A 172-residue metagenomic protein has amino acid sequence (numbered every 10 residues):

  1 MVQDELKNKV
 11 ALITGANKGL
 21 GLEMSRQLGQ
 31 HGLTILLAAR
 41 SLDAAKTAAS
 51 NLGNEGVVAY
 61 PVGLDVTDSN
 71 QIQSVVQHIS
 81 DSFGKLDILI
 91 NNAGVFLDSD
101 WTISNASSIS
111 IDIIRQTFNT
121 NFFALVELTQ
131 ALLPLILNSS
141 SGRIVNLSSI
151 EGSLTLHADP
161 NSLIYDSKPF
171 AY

Functional and structural regions predicted by a protein language model:
Q3-L36: Canonical Rossmann dinucleotide-binding motif of NAD(H)/NADP(H)-dependent dehydrogenases/reductases, specifically
L12, D87-I90, V145: N-terminal Rossmann-like NAD(P) cofactor-binding module of classical short-chain dehydrogenase/reductase
H31-T47: Conserved glycine-rich Rossmann-like NAD(P)H-binding loop of the short-chain dehydrogenase/reductase
L42, V62-V75, I111: The beta1-alpha1 cofactor-binding region of Rossmann-like NAD(H)/NADP(H)-dependent oxidoreductases
V57-V58, H78-N91, L97-D98, T102 (+1 more regions): A glycine-rich helix->loop->beta "capping" turn within Rossmann-like NAD(P)(H)-dependent oxidoreductase domains
I90, L128-L132, I136: Hydrophobic positions on the long internal alpha-helix of Rossmann-like NAD(P)-dependent oxidoreductase domains
V95-F96, I103-F118, L137, S141-Y172: Catalytic loop of short-chain dehydrogenase/reductase
